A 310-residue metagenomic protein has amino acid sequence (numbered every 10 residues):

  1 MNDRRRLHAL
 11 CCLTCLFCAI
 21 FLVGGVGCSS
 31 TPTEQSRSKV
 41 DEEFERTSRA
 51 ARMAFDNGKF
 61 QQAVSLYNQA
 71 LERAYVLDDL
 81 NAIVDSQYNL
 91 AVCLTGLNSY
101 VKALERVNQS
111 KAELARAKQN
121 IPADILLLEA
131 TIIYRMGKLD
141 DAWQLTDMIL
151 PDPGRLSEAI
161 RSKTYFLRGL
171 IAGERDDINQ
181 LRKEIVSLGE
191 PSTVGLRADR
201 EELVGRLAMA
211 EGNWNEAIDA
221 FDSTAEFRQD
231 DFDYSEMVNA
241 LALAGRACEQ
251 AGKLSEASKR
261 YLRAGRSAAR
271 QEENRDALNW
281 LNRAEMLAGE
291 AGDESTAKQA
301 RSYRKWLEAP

Functional and structural regions predicted by a protein language model:
G27-D85: N-terminal leader/linker segments that initiate helical-solenoid repeat arrays
D41-E42, N81, N120, A159 (+5 more regions): Residue signature of alpha-solenoid helical repeat architecture, marking inter-repeat boundaries and helix-start
R49, A82, N89, L128 (+8 more regions): "A position-specific structural signal for the A-helix of alpha-solenoid helical repeats
Q69-R73, N108-L114, D147-G154, K183-P191 (+4 more regions): Amphipathic alpha-helical segments of tetratricopeptide repeats
